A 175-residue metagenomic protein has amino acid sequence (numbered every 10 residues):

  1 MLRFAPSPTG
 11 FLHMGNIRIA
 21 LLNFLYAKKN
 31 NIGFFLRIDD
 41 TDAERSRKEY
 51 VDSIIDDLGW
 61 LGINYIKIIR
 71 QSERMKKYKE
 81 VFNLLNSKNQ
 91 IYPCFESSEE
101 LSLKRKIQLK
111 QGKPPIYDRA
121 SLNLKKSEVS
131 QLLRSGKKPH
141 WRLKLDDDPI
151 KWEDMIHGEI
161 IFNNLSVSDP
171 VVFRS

Functional and structural regions predicted by a protein language model:
M1-Q111: N-terminal Rossmann-like or analogous alpha/beta NTP/dinucleotide-binding catalytic cores that position adenine
K88, Y92-S175: Active-site cores that bind ATP or allylic diphosphates and position pyrophosphate for catalysis
